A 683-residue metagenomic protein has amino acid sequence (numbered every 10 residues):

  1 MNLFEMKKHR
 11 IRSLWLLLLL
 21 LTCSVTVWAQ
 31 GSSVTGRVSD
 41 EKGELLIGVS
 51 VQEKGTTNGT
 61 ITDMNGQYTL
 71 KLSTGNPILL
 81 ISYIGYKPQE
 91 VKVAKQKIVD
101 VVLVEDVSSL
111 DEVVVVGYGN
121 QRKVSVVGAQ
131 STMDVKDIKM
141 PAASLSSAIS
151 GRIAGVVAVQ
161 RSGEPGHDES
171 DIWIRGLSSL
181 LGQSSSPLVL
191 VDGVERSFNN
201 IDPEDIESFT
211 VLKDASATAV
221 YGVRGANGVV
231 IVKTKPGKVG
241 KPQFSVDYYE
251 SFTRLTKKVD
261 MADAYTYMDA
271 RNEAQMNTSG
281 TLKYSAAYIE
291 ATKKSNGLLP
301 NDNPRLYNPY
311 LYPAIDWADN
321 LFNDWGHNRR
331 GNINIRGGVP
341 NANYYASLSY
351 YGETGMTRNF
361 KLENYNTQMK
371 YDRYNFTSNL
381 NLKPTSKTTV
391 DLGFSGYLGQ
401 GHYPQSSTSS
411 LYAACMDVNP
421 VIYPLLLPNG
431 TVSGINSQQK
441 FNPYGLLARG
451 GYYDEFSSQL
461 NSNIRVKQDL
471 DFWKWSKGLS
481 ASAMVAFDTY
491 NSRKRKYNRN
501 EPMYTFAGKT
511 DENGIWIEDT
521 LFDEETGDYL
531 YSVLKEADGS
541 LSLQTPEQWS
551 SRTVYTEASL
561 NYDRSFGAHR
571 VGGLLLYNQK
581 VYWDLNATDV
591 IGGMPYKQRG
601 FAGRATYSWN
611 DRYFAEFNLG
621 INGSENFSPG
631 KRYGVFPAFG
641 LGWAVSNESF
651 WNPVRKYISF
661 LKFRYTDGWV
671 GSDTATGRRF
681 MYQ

Functional and structural regions predicted by a protein language model:
N2-F376, V390: Short, small/polar-rich motifs associated with maturation and membrane association, primarily at protein termini
G43, G66, G193, N429-G430 (+2 more regions): Detector for glycine-centered tight turns/loop "hinges" at secondary-structure junctions
S50, P424, Y596-K597: Short hydrophobic/aromatic segments of transmembrane alpha-helices and their interfaces
E105, D263, S285-I289, D316 (+5 more regions): Helix N-terminus capping/helix-initiation residues
S185-S186, N379-K387, F394-L398, Y403-T408 (+4 more regions): Extracellular/periplasmic, surface-exposed regions of secreted and cell-surface proteins
Y423, L427-N429: GHKL/Bergerat-fold ATPase module in large chromosome/replication-associated machines
M503: Active-site-proximal polar cores
